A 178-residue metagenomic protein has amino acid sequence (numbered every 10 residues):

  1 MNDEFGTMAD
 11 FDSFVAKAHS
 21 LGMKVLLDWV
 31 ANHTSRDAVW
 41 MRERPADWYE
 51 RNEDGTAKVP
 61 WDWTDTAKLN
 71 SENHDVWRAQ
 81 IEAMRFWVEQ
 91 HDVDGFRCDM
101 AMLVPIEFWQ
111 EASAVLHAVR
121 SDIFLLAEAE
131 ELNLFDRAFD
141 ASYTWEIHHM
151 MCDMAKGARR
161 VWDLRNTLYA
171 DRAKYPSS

Functional and structural regions predicted by a protein language model:
M1-H91, A112-A118: Substrate-binding/active-site clefts of carbohydrate-active enzymes
V15, H19, E89, D99-S177: Active-site-proximal helices and loops of the catalytic beta/alpha 8
D65, S177-S178: A generic secondary-structure signal marking the coil-to-beta-strand transition
D94-F96: Hydrophobic residues within beta-strands of alpha/beta enzymes
